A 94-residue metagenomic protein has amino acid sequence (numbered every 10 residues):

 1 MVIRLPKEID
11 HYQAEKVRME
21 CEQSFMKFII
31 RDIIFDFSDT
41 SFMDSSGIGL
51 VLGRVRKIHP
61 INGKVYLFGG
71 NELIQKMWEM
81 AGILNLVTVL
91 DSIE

Functional and structural regions predicted by a protein language model:
M1-P6: Short, aliphatic-rich beta-strand segments
H11-L86: Amphipathic alpha-helical interaction surfaces in cytosolic regulatory modules
A14, I93-E94: Residues at or immediately preceding the N-termini of alpha-helices
T88-S92: Short acidic-hydrophobic, aromatic-tinged amphipathic segments that line or gate anion-handling sites
